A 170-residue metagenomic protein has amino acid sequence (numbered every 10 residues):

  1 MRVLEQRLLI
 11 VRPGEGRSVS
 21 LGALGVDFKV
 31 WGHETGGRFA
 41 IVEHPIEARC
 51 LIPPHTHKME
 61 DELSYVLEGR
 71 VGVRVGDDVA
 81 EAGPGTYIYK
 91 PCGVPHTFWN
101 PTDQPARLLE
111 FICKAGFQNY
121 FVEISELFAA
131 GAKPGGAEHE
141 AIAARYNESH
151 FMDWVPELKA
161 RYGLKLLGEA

Functional and structural regions predicted by a protein language model:
M1-F39, A132-A170: A short, N-terminal "cap"/entry segment at the start of jelly-roll beta-barrel domains of the cupin/DSBH fold
I10, D77-P95: Short acidic-glycine-tyrosine-enriched beta hairpin
G25, L63, R70-G72, V79 (+2 more regions): Structural motif
V30-G32, P53-K58, W99-P101: Short histidine-centered beta-strand/loop micro-motifs that create catalytic or ligand/metal-coordination sites
I41-E47, T56-V75, F111-I112: Short, conserved beta-strand element in jelly-roll/cupin
E47-R49, G85, G93, D103: Tight coil/turn sites that cap or link beta-strands
C92-Q118: Ligand-binding loop in jelly-roll beta-barrel domains
R107, F117-K133: A hydrophobic, small-residue-rich beta->alpha segment in the mid-to-C-terminal subdomain of diverse proteins
